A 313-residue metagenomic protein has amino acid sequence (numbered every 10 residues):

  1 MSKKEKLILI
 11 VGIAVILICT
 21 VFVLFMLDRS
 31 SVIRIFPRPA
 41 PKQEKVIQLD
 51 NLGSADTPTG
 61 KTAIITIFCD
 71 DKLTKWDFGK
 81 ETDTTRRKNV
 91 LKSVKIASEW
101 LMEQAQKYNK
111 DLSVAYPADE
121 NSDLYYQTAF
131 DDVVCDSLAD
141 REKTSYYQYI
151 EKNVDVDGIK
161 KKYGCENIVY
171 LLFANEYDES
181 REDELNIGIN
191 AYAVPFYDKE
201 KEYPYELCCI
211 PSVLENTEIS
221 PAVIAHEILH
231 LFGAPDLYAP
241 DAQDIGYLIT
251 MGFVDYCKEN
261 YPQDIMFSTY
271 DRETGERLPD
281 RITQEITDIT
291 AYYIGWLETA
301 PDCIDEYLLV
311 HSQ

Functional and structural regions predicted by a protein language model:
M1-I16: N-terminal Sec-pathway targeting helices
F22-F36: Hydrophobic single-pass membrane-insertion segments
F36-C165, D178: Propeptide-to-catalytic entry region of secreted or membrane-anchored zinc metalloproteases
K45-G53, A239-Q313: Replace "(M1/M4/M9/M12/WLM)" with "(e.g., M1/M4/M8/M9/M12/M26/WLM)" and add "not limited to" to clarify scope
N51-P58, L73-T74, T128, V134 (+1 more regions): Active-site-proximal segment of zinc-dependent metalloprotease catalytic domains
K72-K80, S180-E182, E273-R281: Short, solvent-exposed loop/turn elements at domain surfaces
R86, V90-S93, A97, S220-I224 (+4 more regions): Stable alpha-helical elements in mature extracytoplasmic
A97-A105, I228, F232-D236, Y270: Sec/Tat-exported extracytoplasmic proteins
